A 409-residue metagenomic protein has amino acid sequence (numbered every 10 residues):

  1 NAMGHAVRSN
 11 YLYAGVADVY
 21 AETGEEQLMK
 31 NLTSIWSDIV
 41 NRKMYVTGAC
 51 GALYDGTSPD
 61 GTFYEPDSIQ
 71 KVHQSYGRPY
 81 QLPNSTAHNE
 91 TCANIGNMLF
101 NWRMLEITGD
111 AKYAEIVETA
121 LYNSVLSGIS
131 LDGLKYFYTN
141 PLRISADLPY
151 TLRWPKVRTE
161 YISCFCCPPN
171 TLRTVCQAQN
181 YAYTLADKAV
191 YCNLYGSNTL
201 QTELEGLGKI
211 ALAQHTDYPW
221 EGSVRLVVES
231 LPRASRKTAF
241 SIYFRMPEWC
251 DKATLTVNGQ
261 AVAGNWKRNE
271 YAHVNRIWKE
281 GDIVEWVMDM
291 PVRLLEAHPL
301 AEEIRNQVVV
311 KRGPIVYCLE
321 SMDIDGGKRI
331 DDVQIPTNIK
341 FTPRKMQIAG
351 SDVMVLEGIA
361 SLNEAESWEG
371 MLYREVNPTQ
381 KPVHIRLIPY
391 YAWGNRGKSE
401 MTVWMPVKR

Functional and structural regions predicted by a protein language model:
N1, N31-G48, T119-S130: Long, well-ordered core segments of solenoidal/helical folds
N1-Q27, N31-R42: Active-site lining segments of carbohydrate-active enzymes
N1-Y11, A49-N89, G133-I162: Carbohydrate-binding/catalytic loop surfaces
Y11-E26, Q81-S85, G96-G109, V227-P232: Well-ordered alpha-helical scaffold segments within catalytic/enzyme domains
L32, E115-N123, G128-S230, S235 (+3 more regions): C-terminal beta-rich recognition modules with glycine/proline-rich loops and embedded aromatic residues
L105-A114, P247, V274: Carbohydrate-binding surfaces of carbohydrate-active enzymes
K237-N258: Beta-strand-rich binding/interaction modules
T254-I283, V292-H298: A surface-exposed beta-strand-loop module
